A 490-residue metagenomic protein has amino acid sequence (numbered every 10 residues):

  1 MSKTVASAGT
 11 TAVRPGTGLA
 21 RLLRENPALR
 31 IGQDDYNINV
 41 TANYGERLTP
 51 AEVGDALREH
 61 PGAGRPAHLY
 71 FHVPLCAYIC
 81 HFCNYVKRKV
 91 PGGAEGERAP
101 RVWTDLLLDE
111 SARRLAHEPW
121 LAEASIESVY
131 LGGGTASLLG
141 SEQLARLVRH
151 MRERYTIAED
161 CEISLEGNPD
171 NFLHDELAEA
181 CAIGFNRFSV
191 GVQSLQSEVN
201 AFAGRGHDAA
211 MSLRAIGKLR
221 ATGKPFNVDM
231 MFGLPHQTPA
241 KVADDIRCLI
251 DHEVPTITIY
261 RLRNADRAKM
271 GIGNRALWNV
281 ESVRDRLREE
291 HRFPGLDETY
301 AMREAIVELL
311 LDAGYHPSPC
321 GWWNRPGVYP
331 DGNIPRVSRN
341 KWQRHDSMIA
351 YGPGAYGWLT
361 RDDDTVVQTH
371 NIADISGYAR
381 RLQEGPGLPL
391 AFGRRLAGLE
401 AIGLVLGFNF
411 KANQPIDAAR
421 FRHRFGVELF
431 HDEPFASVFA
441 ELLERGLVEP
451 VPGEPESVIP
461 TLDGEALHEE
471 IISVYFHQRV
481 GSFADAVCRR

Functional and structural regions predicted by a protein language model:
M1-L69, Y78, E449: Flexible, acidic/Gly-rich N-terminal and inter-domain linker regions that tether and position cofactor-handling modules
H68, H81, I163: Divalent metal-dependent hydrolysis catalytic cores, especially in the metallo-beta-lactamase
H72-K87: Local cysteine-cluster metal-coordination motifs and their immediate loop/turn environment, predominantly Fe-S cluster
K87-H117, I126-V427: C-terminal scaffold of the Radical SAM
E428-E444: Short amphipathic alpha-helical interaction segments
L443-G453: A short, conserved structural fragment
P455-T461: Minor-groove-contacting beta-hairpin "wing" of winged helix-turn-helix DNA-binding domains
D463-R490: Short, amphipathic alpha-helical interaction segments positioned at domain boundaries
